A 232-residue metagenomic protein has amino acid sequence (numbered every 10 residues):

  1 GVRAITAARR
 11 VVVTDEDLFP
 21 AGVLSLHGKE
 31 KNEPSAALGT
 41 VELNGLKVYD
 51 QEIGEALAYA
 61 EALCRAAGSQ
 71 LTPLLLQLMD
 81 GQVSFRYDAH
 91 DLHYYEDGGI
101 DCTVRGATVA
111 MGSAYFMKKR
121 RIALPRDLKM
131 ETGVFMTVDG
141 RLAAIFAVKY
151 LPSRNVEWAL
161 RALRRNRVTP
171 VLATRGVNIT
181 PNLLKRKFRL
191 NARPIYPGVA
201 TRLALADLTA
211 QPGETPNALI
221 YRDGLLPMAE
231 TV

Functional and structural regions predicted by a protein language model:
G1-Y59: Conserved catalytic phosphorylation-site environment of P-type ATPases
L26, Y115, K149-Y150: A generic structural motif
E33-E96, T180-N182: ATP-binding catalytic core of ATPases
D91-D101, Y115, D127-L128: ATP-binding glycine-rich phosphate-binding loop
G106, A143-V232: Conserved ATP-binding TGD loop and adjacent catalytic N/P-domain core of P-type ATPases
G140: Flexible loop/N-cap segments at domain edges
